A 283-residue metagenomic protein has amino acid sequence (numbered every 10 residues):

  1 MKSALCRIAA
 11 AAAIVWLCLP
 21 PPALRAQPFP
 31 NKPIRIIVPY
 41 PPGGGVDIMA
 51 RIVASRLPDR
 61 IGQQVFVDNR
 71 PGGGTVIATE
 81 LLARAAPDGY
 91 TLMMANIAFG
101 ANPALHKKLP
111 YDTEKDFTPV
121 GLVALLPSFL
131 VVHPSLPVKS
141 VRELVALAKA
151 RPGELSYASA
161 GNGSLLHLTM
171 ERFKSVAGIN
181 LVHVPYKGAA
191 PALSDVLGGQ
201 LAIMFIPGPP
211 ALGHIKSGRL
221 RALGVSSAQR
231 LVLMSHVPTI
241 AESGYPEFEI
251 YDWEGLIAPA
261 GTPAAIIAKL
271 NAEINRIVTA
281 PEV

Functional and structural regions predicted by a protein language model:
M1-C6: N-terminal secretory signal peptides that target proteins for export/translocation
I8-A13: Sec-dependent N-terminal signal peptides
I14-R25: C-terminal segment of classical bacterial N-terminal signal peptides
L24-D116, E154, N162, G178-P207 (+2 more regions): N-terminal (or domain-start) structured segment
R84-G89, A104-P191, I240, W253-V283: Hinge/capping helix and adjacent helix->loop/strand transition within the periplasmic-binding protein
N96-I97, P134, G208-P209, S227-A228 (+1 more regions): Short secondary-structure boundary segments
P110-V123, N180-P185, A202-I203, L212-I250: Short beta-strand->loop
